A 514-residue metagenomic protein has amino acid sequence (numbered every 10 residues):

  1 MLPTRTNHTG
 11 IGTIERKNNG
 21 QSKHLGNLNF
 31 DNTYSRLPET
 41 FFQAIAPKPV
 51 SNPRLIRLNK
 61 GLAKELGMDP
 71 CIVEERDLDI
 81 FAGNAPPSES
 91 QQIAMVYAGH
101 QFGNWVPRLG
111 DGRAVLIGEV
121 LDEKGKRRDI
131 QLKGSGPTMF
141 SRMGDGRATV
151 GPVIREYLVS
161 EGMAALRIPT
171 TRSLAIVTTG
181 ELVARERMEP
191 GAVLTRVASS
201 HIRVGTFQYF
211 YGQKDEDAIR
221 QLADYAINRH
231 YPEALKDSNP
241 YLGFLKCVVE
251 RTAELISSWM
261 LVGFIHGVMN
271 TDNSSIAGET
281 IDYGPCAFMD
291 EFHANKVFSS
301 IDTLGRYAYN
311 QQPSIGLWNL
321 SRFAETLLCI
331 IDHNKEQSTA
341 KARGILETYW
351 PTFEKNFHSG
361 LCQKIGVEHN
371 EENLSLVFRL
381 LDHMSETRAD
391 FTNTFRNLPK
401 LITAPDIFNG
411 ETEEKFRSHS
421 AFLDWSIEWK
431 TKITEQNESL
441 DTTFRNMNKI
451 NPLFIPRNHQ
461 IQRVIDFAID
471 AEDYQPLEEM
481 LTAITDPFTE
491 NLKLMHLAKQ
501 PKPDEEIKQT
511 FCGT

Functional and structural regions predicted by a protein language model:
L2-A98, T303-T514: Regulatory N- and C-terminal appendages and interdomain linkers associated with kinase/kinase-like NTP transferase
Y34-P38, R128-T138, A223, I227 (+2 more regions): Active-site-adjacent bridging/hinge elements
A46-P47, D145-R147, L242-G243: Short, contiguous strand/loop micro-motifs
N52-L55, K60-V73, D77, F81-K236 (+7 more regions): Conserved ATP-binding subdomain of kinase catalytic cores across diverse folds
P152-V153, V183-H266, I276-H383: ATP-dependent phospho-/nucleotidyl transfer catalytic cores
M269: Hydrophobic HxD+1 residue recognition
D272: Conserved protein-kinase catalytic-loop position immediately C-terminal to the HRD catalytic Asp
